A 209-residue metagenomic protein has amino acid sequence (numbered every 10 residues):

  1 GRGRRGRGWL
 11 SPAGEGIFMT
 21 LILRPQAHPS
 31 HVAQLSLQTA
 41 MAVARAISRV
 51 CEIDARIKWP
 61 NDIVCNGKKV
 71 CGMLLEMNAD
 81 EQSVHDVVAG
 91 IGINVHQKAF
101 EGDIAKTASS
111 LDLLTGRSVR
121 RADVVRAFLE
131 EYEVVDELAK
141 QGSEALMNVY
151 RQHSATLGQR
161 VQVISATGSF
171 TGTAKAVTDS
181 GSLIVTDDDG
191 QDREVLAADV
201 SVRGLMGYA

Functional and structural regions predicted by a protein language model:
G1: Phosphate/pyrophosphate-binding loops and the adjoining catalytic core of nucleotide-dependent enzymes
R5-A27, H31, L35-T39: DPxDG-like acidic metal-binding loop motif
H31-A55, C65-A209: Long, positively charged amphipathic alpha-helical accessory segments at protein N-termini or as interdomain linkers
